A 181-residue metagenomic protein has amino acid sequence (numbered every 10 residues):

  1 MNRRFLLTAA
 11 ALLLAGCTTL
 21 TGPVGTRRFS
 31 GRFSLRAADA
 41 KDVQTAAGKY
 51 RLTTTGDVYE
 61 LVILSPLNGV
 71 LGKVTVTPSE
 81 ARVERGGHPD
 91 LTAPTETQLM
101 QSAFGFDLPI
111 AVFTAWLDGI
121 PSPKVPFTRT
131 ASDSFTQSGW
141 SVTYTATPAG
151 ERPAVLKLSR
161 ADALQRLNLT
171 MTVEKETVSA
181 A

Functional and structural regions predicted by a protein language model:
N2-L7: N-terminal export leaders
T8-A15: Bacterial N-terminal signal peptides
G16-R32: Bacterial Sec signal peptide processing site at the extreme N-terminus
T18-T19, P94, S102-A181: Mature, soluble, non-transmembrane domains
F29-S30, S34-L71: Post-signal-peptide N-terminal segment of Sec-exported extracytoplasmic proteins
Q44-G48, G72-T75, Q165-T170: Amphipathic hydrophobic-ligand
T54, V76-P78, R129: Generic beta-strand structural signal
V58-L108: An acidic-aromatic
